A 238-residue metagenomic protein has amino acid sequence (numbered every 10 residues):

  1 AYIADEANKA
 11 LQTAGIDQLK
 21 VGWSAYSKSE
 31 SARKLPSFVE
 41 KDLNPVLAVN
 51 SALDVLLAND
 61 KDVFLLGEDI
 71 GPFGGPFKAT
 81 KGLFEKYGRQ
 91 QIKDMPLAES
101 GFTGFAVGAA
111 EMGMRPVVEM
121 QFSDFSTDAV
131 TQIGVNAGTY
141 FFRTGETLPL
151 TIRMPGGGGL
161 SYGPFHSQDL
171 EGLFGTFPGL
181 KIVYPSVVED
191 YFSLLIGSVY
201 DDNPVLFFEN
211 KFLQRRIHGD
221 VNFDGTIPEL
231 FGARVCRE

Functional and structural regions predicted by a protein language model:
Y2-L213, F223: Thiamine diphosphate
E146, D201, E229, R237-E238: A generic structural signal for well-ordered coil/turn residues at beta-strand boundaries that shape enzyme active-site
K211-C236: Aromatic-enriched
